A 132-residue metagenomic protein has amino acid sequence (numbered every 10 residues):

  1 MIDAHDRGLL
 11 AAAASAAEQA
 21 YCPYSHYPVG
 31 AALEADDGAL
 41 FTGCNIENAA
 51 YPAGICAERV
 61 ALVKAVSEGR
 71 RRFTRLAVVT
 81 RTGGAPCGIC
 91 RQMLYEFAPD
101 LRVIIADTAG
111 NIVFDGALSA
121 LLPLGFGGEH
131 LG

Functional and structural regions predicted by a protein language model:
M1-A11, R71, T108: Short, compositionally biased leader-like segments
G8-C22: Short, basic/aromatic recognition patches
L9-L10, L33, L94: Generic leucine side-chain signal with a strong bias for well-ordered alpha-helical environments
Y24-H26, C87: Short solvent-exposed loop/turn micro-motifs enriched in small/polar/acidic residues
H26-A35: Short beta-strand scaffold segments in enzyme catalytic cores
T42-H130: Zn2+-dependent cytidine deaminase-like catalytic core
